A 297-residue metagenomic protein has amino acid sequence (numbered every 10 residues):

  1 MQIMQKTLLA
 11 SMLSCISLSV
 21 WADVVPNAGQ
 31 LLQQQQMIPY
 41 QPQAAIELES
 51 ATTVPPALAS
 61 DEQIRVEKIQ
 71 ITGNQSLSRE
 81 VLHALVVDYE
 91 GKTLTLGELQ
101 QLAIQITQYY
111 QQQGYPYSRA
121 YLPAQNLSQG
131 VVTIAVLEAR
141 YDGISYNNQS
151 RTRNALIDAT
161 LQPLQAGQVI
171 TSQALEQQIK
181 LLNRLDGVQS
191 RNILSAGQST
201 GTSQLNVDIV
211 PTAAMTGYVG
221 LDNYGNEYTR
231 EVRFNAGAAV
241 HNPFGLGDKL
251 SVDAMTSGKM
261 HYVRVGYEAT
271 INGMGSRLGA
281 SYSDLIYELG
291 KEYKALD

Functional and structural regions predicted by a protein language model:
M1-L9: Bacterial N-terminal signal peptides that target proteins for export
D23-G225, G237, A254-Y262: Periplasmic polypeptide-binding modules associated with outer-membrane biogenesis and secretion
M215-G217, F244-L250, G273-G279, Y287: Repeated loop/turn-to-beta-strand initiation elements of outer-membrane beta-barrel proteins
N226-R230, M255-S257, K294-D297: Replace "Gram-negative outer membrane beta-barrel proteins" with "bacterial and organellar outer membrane beta-barrel
A236-V240, V265-A269: Residues on the lipid-exposed face of transmembrane beta-strands in outer-membrane beta-barrel proteins
H261-V263, Y282-I286: Transmembrane beta-barrel architecture of outer-membrane proteins
Y262-G266, G290-L296: Outer-membrane beta-barrel translocator domains and adjoining extracellular loop/strand segments of Gram-negative
